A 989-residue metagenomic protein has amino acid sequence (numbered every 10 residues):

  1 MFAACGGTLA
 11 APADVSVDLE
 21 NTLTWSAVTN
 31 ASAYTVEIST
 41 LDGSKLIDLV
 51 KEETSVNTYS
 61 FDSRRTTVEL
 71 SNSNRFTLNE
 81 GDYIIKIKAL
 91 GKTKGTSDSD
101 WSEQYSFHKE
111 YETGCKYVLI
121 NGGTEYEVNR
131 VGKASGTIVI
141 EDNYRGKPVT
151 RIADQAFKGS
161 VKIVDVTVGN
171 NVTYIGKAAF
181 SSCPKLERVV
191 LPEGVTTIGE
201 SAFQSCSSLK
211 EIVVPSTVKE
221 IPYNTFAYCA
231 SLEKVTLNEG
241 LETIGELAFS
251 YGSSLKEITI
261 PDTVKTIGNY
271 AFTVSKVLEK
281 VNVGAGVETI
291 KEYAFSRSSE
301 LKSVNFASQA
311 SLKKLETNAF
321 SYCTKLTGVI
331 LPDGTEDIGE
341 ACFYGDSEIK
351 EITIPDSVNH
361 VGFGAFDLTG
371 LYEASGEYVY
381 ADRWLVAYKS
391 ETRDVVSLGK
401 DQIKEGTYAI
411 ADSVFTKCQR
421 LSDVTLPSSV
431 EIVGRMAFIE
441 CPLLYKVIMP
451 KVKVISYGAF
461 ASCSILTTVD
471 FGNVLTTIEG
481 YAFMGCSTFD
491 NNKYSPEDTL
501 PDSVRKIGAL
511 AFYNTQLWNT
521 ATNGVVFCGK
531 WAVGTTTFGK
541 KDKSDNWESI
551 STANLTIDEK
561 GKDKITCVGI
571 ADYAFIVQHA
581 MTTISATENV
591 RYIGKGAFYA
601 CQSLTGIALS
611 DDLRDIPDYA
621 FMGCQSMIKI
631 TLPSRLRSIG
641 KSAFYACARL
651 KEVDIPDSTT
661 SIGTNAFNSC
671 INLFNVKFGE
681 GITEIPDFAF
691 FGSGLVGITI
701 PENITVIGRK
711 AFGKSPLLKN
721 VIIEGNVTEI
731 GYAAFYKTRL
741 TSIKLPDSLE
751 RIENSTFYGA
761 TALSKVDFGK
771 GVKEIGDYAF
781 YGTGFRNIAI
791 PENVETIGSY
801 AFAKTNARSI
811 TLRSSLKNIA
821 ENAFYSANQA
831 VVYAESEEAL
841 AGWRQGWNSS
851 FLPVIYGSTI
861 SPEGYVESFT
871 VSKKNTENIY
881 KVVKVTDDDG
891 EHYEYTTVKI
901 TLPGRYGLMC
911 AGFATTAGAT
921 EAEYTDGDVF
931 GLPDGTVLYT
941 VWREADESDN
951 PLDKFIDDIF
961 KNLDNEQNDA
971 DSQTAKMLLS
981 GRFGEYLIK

Functional and structural regions predicted by a protein language model:
L19-L23, T896-V898: Structural beta-strand segments of beta-rich domains
N21-N30, F913: Conserved aromatic anchor
I38-L78: Recognizes extended acidic, P/S/T-rich segments that occur within or adjacent to Ig-like beta-sandwich modules
F76-G95: Beta-strand-rich modules
T93-K109: Extracellular fibronectin type III
K116-N121, K133-R151, V161-Y174, P184-T197 (+31 more regions): Structural signature of tandem-repeat unit edges
D154-A156, G176-A179, G199-A202, P222-T225 (+23 more regions): Consensus positions within tandem repeat domains that build extended binding/scaffold surfaces
N523-G524, T631, I722, Y856-D949 (+1 more regions): Secondary-structure capping and domain/repeat boundary segments
